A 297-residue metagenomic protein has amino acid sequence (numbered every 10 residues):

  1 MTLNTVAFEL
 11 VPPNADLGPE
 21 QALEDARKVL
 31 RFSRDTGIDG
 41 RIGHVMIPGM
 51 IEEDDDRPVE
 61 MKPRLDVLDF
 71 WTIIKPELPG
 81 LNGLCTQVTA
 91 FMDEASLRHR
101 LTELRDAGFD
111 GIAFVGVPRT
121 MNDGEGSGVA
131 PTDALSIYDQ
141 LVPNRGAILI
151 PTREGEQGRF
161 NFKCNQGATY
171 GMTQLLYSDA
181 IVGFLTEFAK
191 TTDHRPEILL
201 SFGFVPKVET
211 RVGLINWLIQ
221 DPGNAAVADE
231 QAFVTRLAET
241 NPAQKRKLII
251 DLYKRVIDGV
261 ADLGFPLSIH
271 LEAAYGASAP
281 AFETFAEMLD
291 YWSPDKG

Functional and structural regions predicted by a protein language model:
T2-G155, A238-I250, P266-S268, A273-G297: Active-site beta->alpha loop and helix N-cap motifs at the rims of alpha/beta catalytic domains
R34, K190, K254-D258: Generic structural signal for well-ordered alpha-helical scaffold segments
H99-R100, R159-F160, F184-F188, T284-F285: A short acidic, amphipathic alpha-helical/loop segment
R100-L101, F162-K163, L214-I219, A286: Short, surface-exposed amphipathic charged segments that create phosphate/polyanion-binding patches used for binding
G111-I148, T152-G158, N165-T169, T173 (+3 more regions): Conserved anion-binding
K163, A168-Q174, G183-F184, S268-H270 (+1 more regions): Active-site capping/gating regions of soluble enzymes
R195-F265: Catalytic-face loop-and-helix region of soluble metabolic enzyme cores
